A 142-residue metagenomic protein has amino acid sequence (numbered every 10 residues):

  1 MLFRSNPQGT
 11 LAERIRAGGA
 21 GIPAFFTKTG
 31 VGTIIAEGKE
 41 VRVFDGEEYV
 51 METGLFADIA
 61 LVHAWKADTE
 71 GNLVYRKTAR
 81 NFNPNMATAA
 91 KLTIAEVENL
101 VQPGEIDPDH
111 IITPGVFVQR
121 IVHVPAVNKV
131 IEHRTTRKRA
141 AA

Functional and structural regions predicted by a protein language model:
M1-A142: Conserved alpha/beta enzyme-core scaffold
